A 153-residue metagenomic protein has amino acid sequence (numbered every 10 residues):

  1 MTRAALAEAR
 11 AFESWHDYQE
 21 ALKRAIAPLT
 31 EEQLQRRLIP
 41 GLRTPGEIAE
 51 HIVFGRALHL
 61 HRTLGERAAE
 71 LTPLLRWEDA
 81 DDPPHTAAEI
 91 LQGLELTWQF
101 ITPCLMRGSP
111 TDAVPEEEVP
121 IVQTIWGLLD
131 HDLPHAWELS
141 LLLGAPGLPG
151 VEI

Functional and structural regions predicted by a protein language model:
M1, L75-D81: Charged, low-complexity surface segments at secondary-structure and domain boundaries
M1-A9: Basic/polar N-terminal segments that are highly enriched at the extreme N-terminus, encompassing both cleavable
E8, F12-H16, E20-K23, Q33-R76 (+1 more regions): Short, contiguous alpha-helical
W15, Q19, I26, L94 (+1 more regions): Hydrophobic alpha-helical core bundles mediating ligand binding, dimerization, or RNAP-core interactions
T30, L105-S109, L143: A structural signal for long alpha-helical coiled-coils and helix-turn connectors that form the cytosolic signaling
D79-E116, P120-E138: Acidic/histidine-rich alpha-helical segments that form the ligand environment of transition-metal centers
